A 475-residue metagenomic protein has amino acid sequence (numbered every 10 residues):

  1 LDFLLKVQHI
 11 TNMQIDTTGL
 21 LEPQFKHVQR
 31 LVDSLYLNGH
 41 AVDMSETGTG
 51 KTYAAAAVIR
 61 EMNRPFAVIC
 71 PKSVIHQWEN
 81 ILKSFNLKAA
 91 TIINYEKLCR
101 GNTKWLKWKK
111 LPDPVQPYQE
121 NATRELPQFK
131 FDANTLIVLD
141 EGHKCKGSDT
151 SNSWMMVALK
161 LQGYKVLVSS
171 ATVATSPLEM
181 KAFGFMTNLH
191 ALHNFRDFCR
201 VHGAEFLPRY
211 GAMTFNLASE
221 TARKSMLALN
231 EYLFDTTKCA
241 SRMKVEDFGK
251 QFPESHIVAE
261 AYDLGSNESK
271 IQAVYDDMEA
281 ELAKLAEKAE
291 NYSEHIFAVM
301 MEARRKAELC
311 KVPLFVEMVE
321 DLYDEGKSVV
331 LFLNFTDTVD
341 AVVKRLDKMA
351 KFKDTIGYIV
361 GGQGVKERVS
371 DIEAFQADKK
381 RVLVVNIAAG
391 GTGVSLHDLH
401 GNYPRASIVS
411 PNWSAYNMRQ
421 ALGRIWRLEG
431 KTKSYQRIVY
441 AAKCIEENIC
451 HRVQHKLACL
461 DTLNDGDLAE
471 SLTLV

Functional and structural regions predicted by a protein language model:
F3-V42: Conserved pre-motif I regulatory segment
T47, T52-L82, A174-E179, N334-D337: Conserved Walker A/P-loop ATP-binding site and its immediately adjacent core in helicase/helicase-like ATPase domains
S73, I93-N102, K146-S148, L333-D337 (+3 more regions): Conserved helicase motor
S73-I92, T187-H190: Conserved helix-turn-beta segment of the N-terminal RecA-like "Helicase ATP-binding" lobe in SF1/SF2 helicases
A89-N102, P112-Y118, Q376-G393: Conserved two-lobed SF2 helicase motor
L136, S153-F248, G430: Conserved P-loop NTPase motor "coupling/switch" region that bridges the ATPase
V245-K348: Conserved helicase/translocase motor-coupling segment
G357-N448, K456: Conserved RecA-like P-loop NTPase helicase motor core
